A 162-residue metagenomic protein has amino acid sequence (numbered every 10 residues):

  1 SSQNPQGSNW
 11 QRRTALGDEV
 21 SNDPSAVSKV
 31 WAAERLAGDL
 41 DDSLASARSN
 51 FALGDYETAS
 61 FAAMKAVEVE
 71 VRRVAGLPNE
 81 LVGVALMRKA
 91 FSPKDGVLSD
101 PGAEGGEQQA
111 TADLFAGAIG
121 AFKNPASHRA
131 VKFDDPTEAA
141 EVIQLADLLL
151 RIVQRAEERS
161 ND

Functional and structural regions predicted by a protein language model:
S1-S2: Basic amphipathic alpha-helical segments that dock to polyanions
G7-A118, V131-T137, R155-D162: Amphipathic alpha-helical interface elements
S127-H128: Histidine-centered active-site/metal-ligand motif
A139-A156: Structured adenosyl-cofactor binding patch, chiefly the S-adenosyl-L-methionine
